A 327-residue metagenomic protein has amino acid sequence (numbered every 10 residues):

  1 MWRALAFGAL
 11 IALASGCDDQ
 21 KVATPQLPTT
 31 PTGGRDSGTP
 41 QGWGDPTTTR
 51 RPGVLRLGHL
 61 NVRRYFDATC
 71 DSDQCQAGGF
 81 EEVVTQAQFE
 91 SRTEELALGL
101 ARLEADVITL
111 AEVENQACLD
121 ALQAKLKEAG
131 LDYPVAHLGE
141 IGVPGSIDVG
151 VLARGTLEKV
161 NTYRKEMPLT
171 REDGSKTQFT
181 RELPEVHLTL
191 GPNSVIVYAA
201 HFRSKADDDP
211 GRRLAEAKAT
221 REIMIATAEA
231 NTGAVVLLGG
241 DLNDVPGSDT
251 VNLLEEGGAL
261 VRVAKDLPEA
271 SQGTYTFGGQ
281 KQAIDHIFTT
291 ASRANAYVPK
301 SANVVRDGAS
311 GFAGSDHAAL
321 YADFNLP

Functional and structural regions predicted by a protein language model:
L13-G16: C-terminal motif of bacterial Sec signal peptides marking the signal peptidase cleavage site
D18-A129, H137-I147, A217-K218, V235 (+1 more regions): N-terminal, active-site-proximal structural segment of metallo-dependent hydrolase catalytic domains
D18-T30, R35-T48, Q178, E222-L237 (+1 more regions): Metal-dependent phosphoester-hydrolase catalytic domains
G44-T47, E81-A87, G99, E104-E112 (+7 more regions): Second-shell loop/turn segments in exported
T49-L57, Q178-R203, L326-P327: Beta-strand-turn-beta hairpins that frame and shape the catalytic cleft of phosphate-ester-processing enzymes
G58-Y65, A111-E114, L138-G142, R154-G155 (+7 more regions): Active-site-proximal beta-strand/loop segments in catalytic clefts of secreted hydrolases
D71, T189-E222: Metal-dependent phosphoester/phosphodiester hydrolase catalytic core
V107, V113-S194: Structured beta-strand-rich core segments of catalytic domains in phosphoester-bond hydrolases
